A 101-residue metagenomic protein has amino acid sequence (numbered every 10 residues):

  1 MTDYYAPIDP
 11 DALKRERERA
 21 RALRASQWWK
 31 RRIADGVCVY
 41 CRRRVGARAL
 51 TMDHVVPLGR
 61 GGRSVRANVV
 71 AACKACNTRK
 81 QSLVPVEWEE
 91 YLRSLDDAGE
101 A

Functional and structural regions predicted by a protein language model:
M1-D3, A98-A101: Short intrinsically disordered terminal tails
T2-Y40: Short, charged surface segments at domain edges that flank catalytic/cofactor-binding sites
E18-A20, Q81, S94, A101: A binding-site-centric feature that preferentially detects glycan-recognition modules on secreted/surface proteins
R42-V69: Histidine-centered nuclease catalytic patch
D53-G61, E87-D96: Short cysteine/histidine-rich metal-coordination sites, predominantly Zn2+-binding motifs
V69-Y91: Short Cys/His-centered divalent metal-binding micro-motifs
